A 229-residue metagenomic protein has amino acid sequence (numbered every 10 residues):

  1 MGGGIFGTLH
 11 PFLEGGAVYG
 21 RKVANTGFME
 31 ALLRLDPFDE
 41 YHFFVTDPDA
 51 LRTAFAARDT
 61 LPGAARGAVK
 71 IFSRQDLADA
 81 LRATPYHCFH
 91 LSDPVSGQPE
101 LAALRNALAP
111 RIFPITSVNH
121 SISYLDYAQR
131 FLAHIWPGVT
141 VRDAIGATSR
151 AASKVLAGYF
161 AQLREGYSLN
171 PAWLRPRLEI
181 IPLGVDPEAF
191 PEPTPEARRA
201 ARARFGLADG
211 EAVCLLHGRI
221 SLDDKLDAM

Functional and structural regions predicted by a protein language model:
M1-I5, P114, E211-V213: Residues that mark the start of a beta-strand
M1-R58, P62: N-terminal subdomain of nucleotide-sugar transferases
E14, A50-A54, G97-E100, L125-Y127 (+3 more regions): Short catalytic/ligand-binding loop motif for oxyanion handling, primarily in non-cytosolic enzymes, centered on
N25, P48-G138: Extended catalytic core of nucleotide-activated donor transferases of GT-like folds
Y41-F43, I115, I145, L178: Hydrophobic/aromatic residues located in beta-strands of well-ordered beta-sheets within soluble catalytic
P99, Q129-A200: A short, active-site helix/loop in glycosyltransferases that binds the activated sugar's phosphate group
V118, T148, L216-I220: Short hydrophobic "strand-cap" motifs at the C-terminus of beta-strands
D186-M229: Conserved catalytic-core segment of nucleotide-activated headgroup transferases in glycan assembly
